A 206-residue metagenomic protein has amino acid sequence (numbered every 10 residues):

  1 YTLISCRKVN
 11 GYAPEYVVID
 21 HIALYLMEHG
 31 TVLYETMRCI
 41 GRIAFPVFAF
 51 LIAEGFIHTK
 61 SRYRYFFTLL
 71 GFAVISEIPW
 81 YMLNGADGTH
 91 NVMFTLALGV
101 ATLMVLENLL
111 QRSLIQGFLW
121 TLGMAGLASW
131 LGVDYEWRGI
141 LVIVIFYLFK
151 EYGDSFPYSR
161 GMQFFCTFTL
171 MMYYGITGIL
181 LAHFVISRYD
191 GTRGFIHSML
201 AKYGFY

Functional and structural regions predicted by a protein language model:
Y1-Y206: Alpha-helical transmembrane segments and their immediate juxtamembrane cytosolic regions
